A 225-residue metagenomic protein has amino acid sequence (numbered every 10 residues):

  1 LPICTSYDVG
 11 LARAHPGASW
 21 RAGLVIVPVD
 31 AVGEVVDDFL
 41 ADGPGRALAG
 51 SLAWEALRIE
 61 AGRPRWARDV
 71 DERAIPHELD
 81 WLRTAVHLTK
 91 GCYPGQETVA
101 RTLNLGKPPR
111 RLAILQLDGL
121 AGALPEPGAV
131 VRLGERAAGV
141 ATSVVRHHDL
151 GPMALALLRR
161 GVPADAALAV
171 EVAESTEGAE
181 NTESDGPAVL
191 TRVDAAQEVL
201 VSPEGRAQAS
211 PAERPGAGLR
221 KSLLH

Functional and structural regions predicted by a protein language model:
L1-P64: Acidic, low-complexity central loop/insert segments
R13-P16, G23-A31, R58-R63, K90 (+5 more regions): Short, structured patches in soluble enzyme cores that scaffold and shape functional sites
G23, A56, R68, T89-G91 (+2 more regions): Conserved active-site beta-strand-loop modules that form the wall/rim of enzyme catalytic pockets and either contain
G23, E34-F39, V70-E72, R111 (+1 more regions): A short secondary-structure junction signal
D30, E34, W54, Y93 (+3 more regions): Conserved active-site and cofactor/substrate-binding residues in soluble primary-metabolism enzymes
V32-E34, W66, P163, E204: Short, acidic Gly/Pro/Ser/Thr-rich loop/turn segments
A61-V86, K90-P94: Active-site loop ensemble at the mouth of alpha/beta enzyme cores that anchors a bound cofactor
A74, L82-V86, Q96, A100-H225: Glycine-rich, small/acidic residue-mixed loop/short-helix segments
